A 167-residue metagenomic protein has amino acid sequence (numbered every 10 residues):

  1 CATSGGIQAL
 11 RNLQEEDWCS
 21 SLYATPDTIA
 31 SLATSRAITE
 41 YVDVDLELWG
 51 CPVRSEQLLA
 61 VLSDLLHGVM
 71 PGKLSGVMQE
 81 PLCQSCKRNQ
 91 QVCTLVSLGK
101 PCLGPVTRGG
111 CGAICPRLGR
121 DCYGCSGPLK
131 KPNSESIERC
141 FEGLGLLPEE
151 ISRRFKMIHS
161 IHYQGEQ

Functional and structural regions predicted by a protein language model:
C1-L13, K131-N133: Cofactor-cradling patches in redox/metallo enzymes
Q14-Q167: Iron-sulfur (Fe-S) cluster-binding modules
